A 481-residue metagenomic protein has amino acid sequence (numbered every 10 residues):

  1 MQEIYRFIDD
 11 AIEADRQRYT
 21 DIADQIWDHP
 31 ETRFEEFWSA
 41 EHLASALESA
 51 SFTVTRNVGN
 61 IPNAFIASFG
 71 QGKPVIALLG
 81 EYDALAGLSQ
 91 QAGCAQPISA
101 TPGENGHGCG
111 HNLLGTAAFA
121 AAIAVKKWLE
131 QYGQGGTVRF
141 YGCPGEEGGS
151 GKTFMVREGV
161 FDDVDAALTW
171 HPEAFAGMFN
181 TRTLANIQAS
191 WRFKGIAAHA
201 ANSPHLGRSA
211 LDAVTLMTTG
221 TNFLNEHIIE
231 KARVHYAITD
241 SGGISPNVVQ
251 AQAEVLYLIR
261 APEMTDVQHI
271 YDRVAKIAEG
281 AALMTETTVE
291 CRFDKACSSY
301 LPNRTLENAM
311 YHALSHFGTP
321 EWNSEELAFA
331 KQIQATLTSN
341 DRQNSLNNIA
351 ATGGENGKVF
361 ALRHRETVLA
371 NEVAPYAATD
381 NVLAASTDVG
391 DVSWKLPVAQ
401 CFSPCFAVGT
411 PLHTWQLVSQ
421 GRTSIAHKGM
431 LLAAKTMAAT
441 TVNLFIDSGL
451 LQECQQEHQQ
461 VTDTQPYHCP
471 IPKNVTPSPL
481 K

Functional and structural regions predicted by a protein language model:
Q2-E3, D21-Q25, P97-E104, F193-A201 (+3 more regions): A short small-residue
Q2-H107, N112, T116-T137: Acidic/His- and Gly-rich active-site-bordering loop/insert found across diverse amide/peptide-bond hydrolases
I26, A67, L78, H111 (+8 more regions): Divalent metal-coordination and catalytic microenvironments
E31-T32, Y141-G145, D294-S299: Conserved short loop/turn motifs at secondary-structure junctions
F34, H107-T116, P204-D212, S424-K435: Short, conserved micro-motifs enriched in small and acidic residues
N63-A64, L85-G87, C94-G106, N112-L113 (+2 more regions): Histidine/acidic-residue-rich, glycine-tolerant segments that coordinate divalent metal ions
A77-L79, L88, K194, C401-P404: Non-cysteine beta-strand/loop elements that form the S-adenosyl-L-methionine
T215-K481: Metal-dependent amide/peptide-bond hydrolase catalytic core, centered on the "pita-bread" metallohydrolase fold
